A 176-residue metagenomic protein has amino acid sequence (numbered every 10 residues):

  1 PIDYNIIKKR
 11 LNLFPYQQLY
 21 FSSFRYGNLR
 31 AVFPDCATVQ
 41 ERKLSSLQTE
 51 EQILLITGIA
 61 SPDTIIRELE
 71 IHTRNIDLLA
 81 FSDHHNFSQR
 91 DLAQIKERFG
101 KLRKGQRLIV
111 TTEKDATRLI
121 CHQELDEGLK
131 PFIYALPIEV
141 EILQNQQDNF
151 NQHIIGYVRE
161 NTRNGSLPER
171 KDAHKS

Functional and structural regions predicted by a protein language model:
P1-G105, N164, P168-S176: C-terminal accessory "lid"/substrate-recognition subdomains
N5-P15, L119-E141: A short, gly/pro- and small-residue-rich
S22, T112, L136-I138: Generic beta-sheet signal
R25-L29, S61, D115-T117, V140-L143: Conserved nucleotide-binding/hydrolysis micro-motifs of P-loop NTPases
T64, F87-Q89, T117-H122, I142-Q146: Short active-site-adjacent structural elements
S82-N86, L129-E160: Short, flexible loop segments at boundaries between secondary-structure elements
K101, K114-L119: Cofactor-cradling patches in redox/metallo enzymes
R107-K114: Acidic beta-strand-to-loop metal/phosphate-binding motif
